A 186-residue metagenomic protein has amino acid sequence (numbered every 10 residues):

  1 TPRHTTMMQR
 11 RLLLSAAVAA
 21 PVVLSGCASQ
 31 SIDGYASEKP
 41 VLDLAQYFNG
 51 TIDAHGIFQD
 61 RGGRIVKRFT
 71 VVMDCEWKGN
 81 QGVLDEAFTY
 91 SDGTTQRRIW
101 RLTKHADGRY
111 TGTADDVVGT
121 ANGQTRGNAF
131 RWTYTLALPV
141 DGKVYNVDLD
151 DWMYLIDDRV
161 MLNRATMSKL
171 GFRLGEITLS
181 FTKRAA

Functional and structural regions predicted by a protein language model:
T1-M7: Short, Lys/Arg-enriched N-terminal segments with co-localized hydrophobic residues within the first ~10-30 amino acids
R10-L14: N-terminal export leaders
S25-G26: C-terminal motif of bacterial Sec signal peptides marking the signal peptidase cleavage site
S29-G34: Bacterial lipoprotein signal-peptidase II cleavage site
Y35-T51: N-terminal helix-cap/turn-to-beta initiation motif at the start of protein domains
H55, Q59-V140: Central antiparallel beta-sheet cores of small beta-barrel/beta-sandwich binding domains
I65-V71, V144-L149, R173-I177: Amphipathic hydrophobic-ligand
D150, Y154-A186: Glycine-rich, aromatic-bearing surface loops/beta-hairpins
